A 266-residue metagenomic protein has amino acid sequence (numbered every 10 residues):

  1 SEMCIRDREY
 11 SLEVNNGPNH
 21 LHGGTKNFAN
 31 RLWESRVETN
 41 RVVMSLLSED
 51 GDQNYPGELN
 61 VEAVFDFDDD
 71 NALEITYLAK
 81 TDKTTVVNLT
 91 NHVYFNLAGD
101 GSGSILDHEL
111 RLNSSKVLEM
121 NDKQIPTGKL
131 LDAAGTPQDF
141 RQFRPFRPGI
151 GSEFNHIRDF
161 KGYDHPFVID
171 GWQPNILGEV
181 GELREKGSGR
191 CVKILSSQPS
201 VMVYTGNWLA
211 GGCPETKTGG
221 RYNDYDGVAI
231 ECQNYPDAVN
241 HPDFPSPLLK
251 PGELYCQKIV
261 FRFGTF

Functional and structural regions predicted by a protein language model:
M3-I5: Short, small-residue-biased leader/transition segments that mark boundaries at the very start of proteins
Y10-S11, V192: Short, isolated positions in well-ordered beta-strands
E13-D70, N234: Extended, loop-rich substrate-binding clefts of extracytoplasmic carbohydrate-active enzymes
K26-F28, P56-N60, N88, G103 (+2 more regions): Short solvent-exposed loop/turn micro-motifs enriched in small/polar/acidic residues
L47-G101, P247-F261: Acidic, contiguous internal or C-terminal segments within carbohydrate-active enzymes that form a structured patch used
G101-I157, D164: A conserved active-site cap/scaffold subdomain adjacent to cofactor or substrate pockets
Q138-F266: Active-site pocket scaffolds in enzymes
